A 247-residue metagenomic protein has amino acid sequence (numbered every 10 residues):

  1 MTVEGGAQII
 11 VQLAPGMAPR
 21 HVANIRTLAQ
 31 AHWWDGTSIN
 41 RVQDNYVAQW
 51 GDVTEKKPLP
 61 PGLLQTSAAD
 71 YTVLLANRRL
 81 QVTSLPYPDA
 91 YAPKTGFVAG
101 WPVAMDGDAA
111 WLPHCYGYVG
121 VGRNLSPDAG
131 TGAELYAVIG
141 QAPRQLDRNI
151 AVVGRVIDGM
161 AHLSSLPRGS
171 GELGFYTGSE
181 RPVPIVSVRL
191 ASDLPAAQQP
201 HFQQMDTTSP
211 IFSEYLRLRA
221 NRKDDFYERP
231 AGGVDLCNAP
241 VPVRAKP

Functional and structural regions predicted by a protein language model:
M1-P247: Cyclophilin-like peptidyl-prolyl cis-trans isomerases
